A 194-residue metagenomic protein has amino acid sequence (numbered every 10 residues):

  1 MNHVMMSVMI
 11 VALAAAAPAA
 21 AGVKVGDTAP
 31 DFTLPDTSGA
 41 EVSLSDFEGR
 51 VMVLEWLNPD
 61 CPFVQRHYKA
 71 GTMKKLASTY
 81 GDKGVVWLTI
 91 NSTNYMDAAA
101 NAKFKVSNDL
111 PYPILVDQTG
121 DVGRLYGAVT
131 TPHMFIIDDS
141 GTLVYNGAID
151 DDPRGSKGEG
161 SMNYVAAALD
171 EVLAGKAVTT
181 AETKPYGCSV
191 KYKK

Functional and structural regions predicted by a protein language model:
M1-V8: Bacterial N-terminal signal peptides that target proteins for export
A14-A17: N-terminal signal peptide c-region/cleavage motif recognized by signal peptidases
F32-M52: A short beta-strand-turn-helix
S45-Q65, L169: Short active-site neighborhood of thiol/selenol oxidoreductases, capturing the structured segment around
G49-M52, D82-V86, L110-P113, D139-T142: Loop/turn elements at helix/coil->beta-strand transitions in domains of secreted/extracellular proteins
F63-N108, V116-L125: Structural microenvironment flanking redox-active thiols in thiol-disulfide oxidoreductases
F104-D138, T142-N146: Short, internal strand/loop/helix patches that form the active-site neighborhood or redox-interaction surface
I136-K194: Thiol-/selenol-based redox modules, centered on thioredoxin-like and closely related oxidoreductase domains
